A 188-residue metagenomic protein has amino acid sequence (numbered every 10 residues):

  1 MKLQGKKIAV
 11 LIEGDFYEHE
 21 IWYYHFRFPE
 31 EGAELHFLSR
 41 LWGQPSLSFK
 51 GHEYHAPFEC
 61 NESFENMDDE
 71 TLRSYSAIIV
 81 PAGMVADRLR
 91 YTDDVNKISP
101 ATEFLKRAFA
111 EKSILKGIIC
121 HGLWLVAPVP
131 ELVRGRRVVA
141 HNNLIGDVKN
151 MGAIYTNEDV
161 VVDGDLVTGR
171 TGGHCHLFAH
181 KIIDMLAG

Functional and structural regions predicted by a protein language model:
M1-S113, W124-R134, I145-G188: Extended, subdomain-level signal for the structured scaffold at the beginning of enzyme domains
K116-G117, V138: A short beta-strand/loop micro-motif in the catalytic core of glycosyltransferases that engages the nucleotide-sugar
I118-G122: Short, thiol/selenol-centered motifs that function as redox-active sites or metal-ligating centers
A140-N143: Substrate-gating cap/lid alpha-helix
